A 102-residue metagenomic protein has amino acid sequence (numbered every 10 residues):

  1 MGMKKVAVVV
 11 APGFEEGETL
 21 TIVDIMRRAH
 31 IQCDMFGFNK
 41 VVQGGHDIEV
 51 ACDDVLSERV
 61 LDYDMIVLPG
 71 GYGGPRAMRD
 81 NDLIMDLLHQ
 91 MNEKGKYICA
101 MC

Functional and structural regions predicted by a protein language model:
M1-K94: Extended, subdomain-level signal for the structured scaffold at the beginning of enzyme domains
A100-C102: Short, thiol/selenol-centered motifs that function as redox-active sites or metal-ligating centers
